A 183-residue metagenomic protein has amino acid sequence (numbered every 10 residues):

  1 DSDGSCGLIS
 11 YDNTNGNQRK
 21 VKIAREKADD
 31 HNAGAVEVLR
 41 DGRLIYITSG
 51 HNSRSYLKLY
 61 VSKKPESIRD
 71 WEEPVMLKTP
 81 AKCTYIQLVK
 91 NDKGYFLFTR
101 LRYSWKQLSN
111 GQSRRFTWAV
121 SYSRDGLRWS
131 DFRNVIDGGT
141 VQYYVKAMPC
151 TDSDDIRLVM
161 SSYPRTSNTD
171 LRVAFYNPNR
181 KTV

Functional and structural regions predicted by a protein language model:
D1-V183: Extracellular, repeat-based ectodomains that mediate carbohydrate processing or recognition
